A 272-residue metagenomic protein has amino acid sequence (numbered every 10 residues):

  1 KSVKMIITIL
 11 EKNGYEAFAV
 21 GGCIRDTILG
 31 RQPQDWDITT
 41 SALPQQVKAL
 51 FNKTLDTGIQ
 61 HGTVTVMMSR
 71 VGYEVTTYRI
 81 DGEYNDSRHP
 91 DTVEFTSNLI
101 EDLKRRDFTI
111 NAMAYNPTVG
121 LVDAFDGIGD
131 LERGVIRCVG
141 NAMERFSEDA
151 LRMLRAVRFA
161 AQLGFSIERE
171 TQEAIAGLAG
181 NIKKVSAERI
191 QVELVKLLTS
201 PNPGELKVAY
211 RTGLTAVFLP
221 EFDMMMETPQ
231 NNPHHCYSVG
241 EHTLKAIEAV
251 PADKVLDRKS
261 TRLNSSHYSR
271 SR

Functional and structural regions predicted by a protein language model:
K1-R272: Catalytic cores of the polymerase beta-like nucleotidyltransferase superfamily and closely associated nucleotide
